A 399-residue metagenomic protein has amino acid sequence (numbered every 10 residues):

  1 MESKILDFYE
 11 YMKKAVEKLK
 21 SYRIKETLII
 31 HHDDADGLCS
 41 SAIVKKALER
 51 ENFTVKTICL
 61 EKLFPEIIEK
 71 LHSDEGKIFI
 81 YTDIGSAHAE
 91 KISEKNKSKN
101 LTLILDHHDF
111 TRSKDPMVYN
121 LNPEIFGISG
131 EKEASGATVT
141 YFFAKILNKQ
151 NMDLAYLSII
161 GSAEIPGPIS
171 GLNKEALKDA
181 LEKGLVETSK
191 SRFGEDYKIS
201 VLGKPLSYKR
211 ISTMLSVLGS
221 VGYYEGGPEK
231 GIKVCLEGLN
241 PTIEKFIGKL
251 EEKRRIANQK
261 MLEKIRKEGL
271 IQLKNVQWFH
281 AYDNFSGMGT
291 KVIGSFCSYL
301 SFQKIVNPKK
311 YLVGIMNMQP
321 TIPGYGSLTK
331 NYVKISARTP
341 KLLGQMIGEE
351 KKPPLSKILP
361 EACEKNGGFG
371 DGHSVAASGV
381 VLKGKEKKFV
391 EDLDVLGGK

Functional and structural regions predicted by a protein language model:
M1-V217, G226-E237, P241-K399: Replace "Mg2+/Mn2+-dependent" with "divalent metal-dependent
S220: P-loop NTPase catalytic phosphate-binding loop
